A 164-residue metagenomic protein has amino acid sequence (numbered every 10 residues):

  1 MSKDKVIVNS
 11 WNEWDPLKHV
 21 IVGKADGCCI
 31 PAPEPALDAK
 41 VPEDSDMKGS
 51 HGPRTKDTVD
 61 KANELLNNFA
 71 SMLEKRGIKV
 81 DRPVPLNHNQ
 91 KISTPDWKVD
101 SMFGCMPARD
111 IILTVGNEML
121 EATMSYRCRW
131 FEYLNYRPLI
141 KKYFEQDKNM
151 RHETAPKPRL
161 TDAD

Functional and structural regions predicted by a protein language model:
M1-D164: The feature marks the mature, well-folded catalytic cores of soluble enzymes
